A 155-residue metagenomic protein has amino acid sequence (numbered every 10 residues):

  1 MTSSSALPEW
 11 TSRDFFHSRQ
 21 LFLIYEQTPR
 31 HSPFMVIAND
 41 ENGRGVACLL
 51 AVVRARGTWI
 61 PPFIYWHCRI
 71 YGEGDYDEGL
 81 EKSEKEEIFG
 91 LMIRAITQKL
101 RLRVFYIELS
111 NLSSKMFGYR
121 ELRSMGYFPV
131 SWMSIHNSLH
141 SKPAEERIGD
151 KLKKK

Functional and structural regions predicted by a protein language model:
M1-K155: N-acyltransferase acceptor-side catalytic subdomain
